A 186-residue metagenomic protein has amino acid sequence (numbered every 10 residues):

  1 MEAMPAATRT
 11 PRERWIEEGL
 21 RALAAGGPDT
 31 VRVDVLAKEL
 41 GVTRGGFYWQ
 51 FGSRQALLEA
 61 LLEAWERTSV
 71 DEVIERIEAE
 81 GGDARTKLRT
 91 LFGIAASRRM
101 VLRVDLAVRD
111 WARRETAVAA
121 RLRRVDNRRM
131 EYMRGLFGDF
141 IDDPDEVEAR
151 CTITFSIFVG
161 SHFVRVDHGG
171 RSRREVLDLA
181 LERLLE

Functional and structural regions predicted by a protein language model:
M1-T10: N-terminal intrinsically disordered/low-complexity leader segments
R14, E18-A56, A60: Helix-turn-helix
R14, E18-G26, E72-R76, V108 (+1 more regions): Solvent-exposed, amphipathic alpha-helical segments
D29-T30, I141-D145: Short, charged helix-capping/linker segments at alpha-helix termini
A60, I74-R103, R150-T154: Hydrophobic alpha-helical connector segments
E63-S69: Short, basic, alpha-helical segments at the C-terminal edge of helix-turn-helix-like DNA-binding modules
V70, V101-L106, T116-I141, E148-T152 (+1 more regions): Amphipathic alpha-helical packing segments from all-alpha helical-bundle domains
D145-D167, R173-R183: Hydrophobic alpha-helical segments that form the core of small-molecule binding pockets and/or dimer interfaces
